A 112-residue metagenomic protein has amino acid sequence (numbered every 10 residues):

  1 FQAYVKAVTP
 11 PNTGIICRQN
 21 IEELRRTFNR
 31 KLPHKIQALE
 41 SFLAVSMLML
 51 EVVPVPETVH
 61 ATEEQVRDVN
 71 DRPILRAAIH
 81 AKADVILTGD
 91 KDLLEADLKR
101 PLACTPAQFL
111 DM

Functional and structural regions predicted by a protein language model:
F1-I16: Short, well-structured N-terminal submotif of metal-dependent ribonuclease cores
F1-V5, L43, L75: Short amphipathic alpha-helical segments and helix-helix/interface helices
K6, A77, E95: Hydrophobic/aromatic ligand-binding patch that stacks against planar heteroaromatic rings of cofactors or nucleotides
T9-P10, M47, L98: Short, well-ordered coil/turn elements that cap or connect secondary structure elements
Q19-L39: A short secondary-structure junction motif
L50-I86, K91: Active-site neighborhoods of divalent-metal-dependent phosphate/nucleic-acid chemistry enzymes
E64, D84, K91-M112: Acidic, PIN/NYN-like endoribonuclease modules and their adjacent C-terminal/linker elements
